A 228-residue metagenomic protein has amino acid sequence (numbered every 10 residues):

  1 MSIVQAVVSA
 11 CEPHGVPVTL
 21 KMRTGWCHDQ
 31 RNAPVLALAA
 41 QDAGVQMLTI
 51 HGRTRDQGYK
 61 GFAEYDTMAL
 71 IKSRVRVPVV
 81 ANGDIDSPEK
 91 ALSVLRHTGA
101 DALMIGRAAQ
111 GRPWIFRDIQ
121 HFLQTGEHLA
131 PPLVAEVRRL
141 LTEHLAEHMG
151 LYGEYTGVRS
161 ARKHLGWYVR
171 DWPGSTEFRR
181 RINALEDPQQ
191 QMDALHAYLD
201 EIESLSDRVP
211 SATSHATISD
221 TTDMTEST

Functional and structural regions predicted by a protein language model:
M1-S2: Internal, non-catalytic "lid/hinge" segments that mediate substrate recognition, gating, inter-domain movement
Q5, S9, P13-P17, D29-M47 (+4 more regions): Alpha/beta catalytic cores of nucleotide-metabolism and tRNA/nucleoside-modifying enzymes
K21-R23, C27, H51, N82: Structural motif
I50-K60: Glycine-rich, proline-tolerant flexible connector loops at the mouths of alpha/beta enzymes
